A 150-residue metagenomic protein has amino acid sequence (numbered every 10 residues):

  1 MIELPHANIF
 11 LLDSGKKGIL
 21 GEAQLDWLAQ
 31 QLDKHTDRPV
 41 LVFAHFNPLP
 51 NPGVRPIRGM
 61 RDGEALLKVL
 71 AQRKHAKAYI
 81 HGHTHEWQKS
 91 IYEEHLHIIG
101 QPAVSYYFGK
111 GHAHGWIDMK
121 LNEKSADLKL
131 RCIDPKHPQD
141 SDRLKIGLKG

Functional and structural regions predicted by a protein language model:
M1-E3, L28, E86-K89, D118: Short, surface-exposed beta-strand/loop micro-motifs that present aromatic residues
M1-L11, D33-L41, I91-H97, L121-D127: Beta-strand-turn-beta hairpins that frame and shape the catalytic cleft of phosphate-ester-processing enzymes
L4-V40, P56-E64: Binuclear metal-dependent hydrolase catalytic cores centered on His/Asp/Glu-rich metal-binding motifs
S14-G18, T84-H85, A103-Y106: Short beta->alpha connector loops
G15, H45-N47, A103-V104, I133: Active-site beta-loop-alpha junctions enriched in small/polar residues
G21, P50-G53, P138-Q139: Extracytoplasmic/secreted cell-surface and envelope-processing proteins
H35-I80, T84, Q88, I99 (+1 more regions): Active-site-proximal segments of metal-dependent phosphoesterases and phosphodiesterases across multiple
V69, Q88-G150: Binuclear metal-dependent phosphoesterase catalytic core
